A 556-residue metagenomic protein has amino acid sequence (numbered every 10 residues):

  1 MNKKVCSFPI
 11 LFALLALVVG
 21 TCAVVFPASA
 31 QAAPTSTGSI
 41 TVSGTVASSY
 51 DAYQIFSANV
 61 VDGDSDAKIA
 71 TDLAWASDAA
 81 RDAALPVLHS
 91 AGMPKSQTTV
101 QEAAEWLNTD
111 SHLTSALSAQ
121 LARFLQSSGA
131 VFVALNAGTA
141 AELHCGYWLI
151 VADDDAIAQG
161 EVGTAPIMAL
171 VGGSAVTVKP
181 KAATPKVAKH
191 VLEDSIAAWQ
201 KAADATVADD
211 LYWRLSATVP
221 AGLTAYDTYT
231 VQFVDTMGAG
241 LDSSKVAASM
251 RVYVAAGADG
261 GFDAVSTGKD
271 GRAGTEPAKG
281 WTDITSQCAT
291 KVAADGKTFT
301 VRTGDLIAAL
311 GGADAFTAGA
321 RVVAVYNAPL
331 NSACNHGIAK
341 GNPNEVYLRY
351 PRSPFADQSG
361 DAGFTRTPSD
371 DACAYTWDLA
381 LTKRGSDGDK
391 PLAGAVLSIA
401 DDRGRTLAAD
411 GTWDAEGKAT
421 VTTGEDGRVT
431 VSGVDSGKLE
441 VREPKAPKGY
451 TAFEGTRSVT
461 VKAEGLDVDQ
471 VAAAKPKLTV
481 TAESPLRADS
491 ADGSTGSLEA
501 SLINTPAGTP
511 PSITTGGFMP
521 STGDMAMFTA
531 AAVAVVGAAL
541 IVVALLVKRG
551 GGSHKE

Functional and structural regions predicted by a protein language model:
M1-E556: Solvent-exposed loop/turn and edge beta-strand elements of beta-rich ligand-binding domains
